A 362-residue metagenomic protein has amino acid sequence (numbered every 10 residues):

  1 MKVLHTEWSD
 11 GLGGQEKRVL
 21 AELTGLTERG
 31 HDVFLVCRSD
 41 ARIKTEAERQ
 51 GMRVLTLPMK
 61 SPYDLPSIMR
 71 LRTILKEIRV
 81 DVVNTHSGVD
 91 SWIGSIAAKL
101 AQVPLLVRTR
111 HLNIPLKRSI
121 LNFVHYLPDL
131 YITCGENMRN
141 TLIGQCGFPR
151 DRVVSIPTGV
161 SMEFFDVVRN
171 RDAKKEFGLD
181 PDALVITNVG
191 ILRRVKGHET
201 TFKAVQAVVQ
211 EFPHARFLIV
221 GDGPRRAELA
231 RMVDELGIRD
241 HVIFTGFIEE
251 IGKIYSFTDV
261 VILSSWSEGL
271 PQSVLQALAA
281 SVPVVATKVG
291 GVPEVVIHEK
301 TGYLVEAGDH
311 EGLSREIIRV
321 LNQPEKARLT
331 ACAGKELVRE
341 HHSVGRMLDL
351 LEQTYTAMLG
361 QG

Functional and structural regions predicted by a protein language model:
G13-T24, L184, N188-Q210, P224-R231 (+5 more regions): A conserved mid-protein helix/loop that constitutes part of the nucleotide-sugar donor-binding site
L35-C37, P283-A286, V296: Short hydrophobic beta-strand element within catalytic cores of glycosyltransferases and related nucleotide-activated
L55, P128-V167: Donor nucleotide-sugar binding/catalytic pocket of nucleotide-sugar-dependent glycosyltransferases
A98, D172, G312, R319 (+2 more regions): A short, well-ordered alpha-helix in the C-terminal region of glycosyltransferases
V103-E136, C146-F148: A conserved, positively charged/aromatic
F165-L179: A short helix/loop element that forms part of the nucleotide-sugar donor recognition site in Leloir-type
F247, W266: Aromatic "clamp/platform" in nucleotide-sugar-dependent glycosyltransferases that forms part of the donor/acceptor
H298-E299, Y303-H310, R319-P324: Conserved acidic donor-binding segment of nucleotide-sugar-dependent glycosyltransferases
